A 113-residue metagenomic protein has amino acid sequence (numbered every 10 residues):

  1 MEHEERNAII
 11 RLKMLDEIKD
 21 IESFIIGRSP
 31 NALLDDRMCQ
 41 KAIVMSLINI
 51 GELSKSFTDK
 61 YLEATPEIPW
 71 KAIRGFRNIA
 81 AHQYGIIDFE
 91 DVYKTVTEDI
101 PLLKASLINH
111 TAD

Functional and structural regions predicted by a protein language model:
M1-D113: Solvent-exposed interaction patches of small proteins and small membrane subunits
